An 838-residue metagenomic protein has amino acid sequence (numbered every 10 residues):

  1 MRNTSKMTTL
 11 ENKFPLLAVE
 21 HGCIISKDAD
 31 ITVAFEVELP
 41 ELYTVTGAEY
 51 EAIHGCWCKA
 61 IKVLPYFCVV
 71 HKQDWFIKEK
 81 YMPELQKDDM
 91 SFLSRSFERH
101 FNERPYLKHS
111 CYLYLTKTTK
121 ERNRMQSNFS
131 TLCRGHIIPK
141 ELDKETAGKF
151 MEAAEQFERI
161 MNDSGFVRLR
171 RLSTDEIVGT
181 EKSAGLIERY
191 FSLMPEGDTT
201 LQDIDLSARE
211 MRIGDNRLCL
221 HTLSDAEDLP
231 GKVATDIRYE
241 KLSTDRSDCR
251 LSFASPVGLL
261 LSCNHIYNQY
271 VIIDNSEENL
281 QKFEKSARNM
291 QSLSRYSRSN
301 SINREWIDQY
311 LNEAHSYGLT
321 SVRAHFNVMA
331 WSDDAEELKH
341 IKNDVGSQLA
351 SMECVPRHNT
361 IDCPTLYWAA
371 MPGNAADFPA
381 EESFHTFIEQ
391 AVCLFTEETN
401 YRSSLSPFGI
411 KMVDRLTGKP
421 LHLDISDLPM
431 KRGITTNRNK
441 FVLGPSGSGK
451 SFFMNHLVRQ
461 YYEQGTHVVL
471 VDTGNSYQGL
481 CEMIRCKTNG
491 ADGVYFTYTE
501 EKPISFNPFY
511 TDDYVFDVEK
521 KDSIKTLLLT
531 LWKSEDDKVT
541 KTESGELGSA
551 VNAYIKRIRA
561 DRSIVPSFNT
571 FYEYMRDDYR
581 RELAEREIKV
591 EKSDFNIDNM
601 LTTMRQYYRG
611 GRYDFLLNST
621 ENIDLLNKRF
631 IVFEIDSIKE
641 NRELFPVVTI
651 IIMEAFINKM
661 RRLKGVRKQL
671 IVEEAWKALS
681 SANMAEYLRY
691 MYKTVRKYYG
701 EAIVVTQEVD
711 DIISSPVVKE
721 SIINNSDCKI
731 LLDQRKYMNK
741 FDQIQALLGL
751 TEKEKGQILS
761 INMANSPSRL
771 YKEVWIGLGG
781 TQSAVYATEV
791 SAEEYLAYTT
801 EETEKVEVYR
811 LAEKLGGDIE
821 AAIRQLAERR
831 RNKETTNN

Functional and structural regions predicted by a protein language model:
M1-E398: Extended, folded cores of ATP/NTP-driven motor/assembly subunits in large transport and secretion machines
C23-A29, N102-L107, S316-S321, V413-R415 (+3 more regions): Short glycine/proline-enriched loop/turn "hinge" motifs that connect secondary-structure elements and lie
I31, H109-C111, H467, R629 (+1 more regions): The start of beta-strands in P-loop NTPase/AAA+ ATPase cores
G47, E51-V63, L261-S262, C354-V355 (+8 more regions): P-loop NTPase motor domains
L85-M90, S127-L132, G373-A376, M483-T488 (+5 more regions): Short secondary-structure boundary/capping segments
H100, V515-T570, P716-N838: P-loop NTPase motor core of the ASCE superfamily
L132-I160, G444-G449, A797-A822: Short, cationic low-complexity segments
S426-S448, F452-R459, V468-Y477, V494-K502 (+2 more regions): Conserved P-loop NTPase motor cores
